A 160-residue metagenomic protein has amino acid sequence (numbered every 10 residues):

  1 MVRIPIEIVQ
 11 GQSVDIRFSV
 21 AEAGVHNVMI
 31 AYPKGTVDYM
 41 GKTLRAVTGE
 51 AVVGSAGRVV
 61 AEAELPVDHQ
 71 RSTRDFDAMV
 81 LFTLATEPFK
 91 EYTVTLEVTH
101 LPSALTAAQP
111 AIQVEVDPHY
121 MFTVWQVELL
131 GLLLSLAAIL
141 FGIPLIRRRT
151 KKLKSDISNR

Functional and structural regions predicted by a protein language model:
I4-A78: Membrane-proximal low-complexity regions enriched in glycine and acidic/polar residues
V20-A31, A61, T83-A108: Noncatalytic modules at the cell exterior or secretory-pathway interfaces, chiefly beta-strand-rich lectin/adhesion
R45, A78-M79, A111-Q113, I157-R160: Short, charged/polar low-complexity linear motifs in solvent-exposed/disordered segments
G49, L96-A107, K151-N159: Contiguous hydrophobic segments
L101-L132: Short, aromatic-rich amphipathic segments at membrane interfaces that lie adjacent to a transmembrane helix or signal
F122-R160: Juxtamembrane interface at the cytosolic side of transmembrane helices
